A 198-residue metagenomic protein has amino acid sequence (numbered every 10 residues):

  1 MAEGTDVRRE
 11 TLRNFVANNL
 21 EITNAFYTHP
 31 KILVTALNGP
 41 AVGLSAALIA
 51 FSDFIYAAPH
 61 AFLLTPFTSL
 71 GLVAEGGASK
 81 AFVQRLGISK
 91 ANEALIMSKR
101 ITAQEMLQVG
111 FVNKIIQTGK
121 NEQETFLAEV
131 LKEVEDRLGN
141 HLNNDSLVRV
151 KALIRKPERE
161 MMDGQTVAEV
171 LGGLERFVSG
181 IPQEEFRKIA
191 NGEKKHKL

Functional and structural regions predicted by a protein language model:
M1-I22, A41, G71: Glycine- (often His-adjacent) and acidic-residue-rich active-site loop that binds/positions the CoA thioester
M1-V7, N24-T35, F54, A58-F62 (+2 more regions): A structural preference for short, pocket-lining loop segments at secondary-structure junctions
R13-L20, G43, G76, R100 (+1 more regions): Glycine-rich phosphate-binding loop at the start of an alpha helix
N19, S79, I88-A91, L127 (+3 more regions): A general structural signal for well-ordered alpha-helical segments in protein cores
E21-F26, A36, V42-L95, E129-V130: CoA-thioester-processing core
D53-F54, E93, M97-K99, E105 (+1 more regions): Well-ordered beta-strand positions
Y56-A61, V112-A168, G180, G192-K197: C-terminal long alpha-helix characteristic of the crotonase
